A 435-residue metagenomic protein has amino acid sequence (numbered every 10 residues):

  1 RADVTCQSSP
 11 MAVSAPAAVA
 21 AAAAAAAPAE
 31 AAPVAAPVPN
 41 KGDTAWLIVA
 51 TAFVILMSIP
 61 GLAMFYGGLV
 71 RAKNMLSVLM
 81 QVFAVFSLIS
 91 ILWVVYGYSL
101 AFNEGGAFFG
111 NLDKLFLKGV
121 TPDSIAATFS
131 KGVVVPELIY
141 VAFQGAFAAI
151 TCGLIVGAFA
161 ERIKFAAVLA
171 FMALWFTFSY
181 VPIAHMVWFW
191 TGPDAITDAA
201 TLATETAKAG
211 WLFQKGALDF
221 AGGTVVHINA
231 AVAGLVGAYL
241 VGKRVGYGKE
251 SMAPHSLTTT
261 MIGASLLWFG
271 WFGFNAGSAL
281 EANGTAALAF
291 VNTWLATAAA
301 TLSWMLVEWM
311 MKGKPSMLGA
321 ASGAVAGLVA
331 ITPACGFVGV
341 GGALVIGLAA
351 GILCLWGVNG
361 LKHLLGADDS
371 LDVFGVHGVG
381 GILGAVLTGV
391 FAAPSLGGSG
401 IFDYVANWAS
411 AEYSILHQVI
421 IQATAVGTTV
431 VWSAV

Functional and structural regions predicted by a protein language model:
R1-D3: Hydrophobic secretory-pathway targeting helix
C6, V13-V435: Glycine- and aromatic-enriched membrane alpha-helices
